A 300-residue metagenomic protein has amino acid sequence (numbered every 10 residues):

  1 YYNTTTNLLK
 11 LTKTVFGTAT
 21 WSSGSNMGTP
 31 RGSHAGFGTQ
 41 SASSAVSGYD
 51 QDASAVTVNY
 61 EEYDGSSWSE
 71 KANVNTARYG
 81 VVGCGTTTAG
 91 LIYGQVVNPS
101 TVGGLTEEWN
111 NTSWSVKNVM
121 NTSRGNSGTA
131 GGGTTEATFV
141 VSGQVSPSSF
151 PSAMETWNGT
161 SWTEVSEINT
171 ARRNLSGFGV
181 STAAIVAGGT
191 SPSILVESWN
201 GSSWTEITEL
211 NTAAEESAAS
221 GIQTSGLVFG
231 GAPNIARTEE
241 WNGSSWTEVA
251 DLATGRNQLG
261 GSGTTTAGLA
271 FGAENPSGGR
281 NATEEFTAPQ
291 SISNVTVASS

Functional and structural regions predicted by a protein language model:
Y1-S300: Polar, enzyme-active/binding microenvironments
